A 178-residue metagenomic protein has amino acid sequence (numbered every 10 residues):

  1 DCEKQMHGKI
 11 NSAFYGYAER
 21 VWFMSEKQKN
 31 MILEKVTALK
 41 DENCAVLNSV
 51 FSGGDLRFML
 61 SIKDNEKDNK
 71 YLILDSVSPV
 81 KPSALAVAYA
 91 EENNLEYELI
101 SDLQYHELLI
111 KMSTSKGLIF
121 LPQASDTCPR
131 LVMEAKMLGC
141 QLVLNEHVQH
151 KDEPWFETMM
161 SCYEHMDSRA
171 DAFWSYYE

Functional and structural regions predicted by a protein language model:
C2-V21, S113: Membrane-proximal helix-turn-helix segments that form the acceptor-binding/catalytic region of lipid-linked
I10-N11, Y105-L109, L131: Acidic, amphipathic alpha-helical patches
A13, Y89, K111, E134: Hydrophobic/aromatic ligand-binding patch that stacks against planar heteroaromatic rings of cofactors or nucleotides
G16-N43, P82, E178: A short, active-site helix/loop in glycosyltransferases that binds the activated sugar's phosphate group
Y17-E19, D68, T114-K116, G139: Short, well-ordered alpha-helix to beta-strand connector turns
S49-L108: Conserved catalytic-core segment of nucleotide-activated headgroup transferases in glycan assembly
Y105-S115, M137: Short acidic alpha-helix that forms the nucleotide-activated donor recognition element in Leloir-type transferases
L121-E178: Catalytic binding pocket for nucleotide-activated donors in carbohydrate/polymer assembly enzymes
